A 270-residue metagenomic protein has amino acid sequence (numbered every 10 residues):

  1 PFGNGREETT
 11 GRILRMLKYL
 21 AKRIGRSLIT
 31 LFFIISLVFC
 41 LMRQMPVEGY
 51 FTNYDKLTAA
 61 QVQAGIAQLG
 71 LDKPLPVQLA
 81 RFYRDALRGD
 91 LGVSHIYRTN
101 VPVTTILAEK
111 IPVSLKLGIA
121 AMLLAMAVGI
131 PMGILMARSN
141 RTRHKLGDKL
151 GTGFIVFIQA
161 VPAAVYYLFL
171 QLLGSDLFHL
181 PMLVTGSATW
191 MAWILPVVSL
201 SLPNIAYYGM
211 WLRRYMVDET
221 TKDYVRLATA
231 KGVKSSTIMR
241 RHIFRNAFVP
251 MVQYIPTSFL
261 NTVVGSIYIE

Functional and structural regions predicted by a protein language model:
P1-S27, S139-L146: Transmembrane alpha-helical segments of polytopic membrane transport and secretion proteins
L17-K18, I111-G147, A163, S187-E270: Alpha-helical transmembrane segments of integral membrane proteins, especially multi-pass inner/plasma-membrane
S27, K110, S114, G153-A160: Residue-level signal for discrete positions within transmembrane alpha-helices of multi-pass small-molecule
L31-A80, G174, F178-A192: Hydrophobic alpha-helical transmembrane segments of membrane transport/permease proteins and related membrane-embedded
I34, V38-M42, Y167, Q171-S175 (+2 more regions): Juxtamembrane/transmembrane-helix interface segments of polytopic membrane transporters
V38-M45, F82-R84, G153-L183, S199-S201: Membrane-water interface segments at the C-terminal ends of transmembrane alpha-helices in multi-pass inner-membrane
A64-A67, R81, D85, T105 (+4 more regions): Short amphipathic alpha-helical coupling elements at transmembrane boundaries
D72-I130: An internal, D/E-rich "acidic patch" concept
